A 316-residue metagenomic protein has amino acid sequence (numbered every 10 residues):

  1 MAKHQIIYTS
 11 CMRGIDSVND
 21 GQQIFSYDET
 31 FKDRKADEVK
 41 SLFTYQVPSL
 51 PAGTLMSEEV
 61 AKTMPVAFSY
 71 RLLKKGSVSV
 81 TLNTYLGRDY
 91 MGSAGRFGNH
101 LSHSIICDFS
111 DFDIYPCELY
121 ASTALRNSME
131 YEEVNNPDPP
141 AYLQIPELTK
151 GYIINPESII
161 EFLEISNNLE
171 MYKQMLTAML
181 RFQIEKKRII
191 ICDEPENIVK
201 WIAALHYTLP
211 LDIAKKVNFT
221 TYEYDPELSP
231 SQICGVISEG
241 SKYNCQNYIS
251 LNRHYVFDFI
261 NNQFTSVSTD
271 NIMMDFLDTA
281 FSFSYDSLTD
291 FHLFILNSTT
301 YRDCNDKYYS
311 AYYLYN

Functional and structural regions predicted by a protein language model:
M1-N316: N-terminal module detector in large eukaryotic regulators
